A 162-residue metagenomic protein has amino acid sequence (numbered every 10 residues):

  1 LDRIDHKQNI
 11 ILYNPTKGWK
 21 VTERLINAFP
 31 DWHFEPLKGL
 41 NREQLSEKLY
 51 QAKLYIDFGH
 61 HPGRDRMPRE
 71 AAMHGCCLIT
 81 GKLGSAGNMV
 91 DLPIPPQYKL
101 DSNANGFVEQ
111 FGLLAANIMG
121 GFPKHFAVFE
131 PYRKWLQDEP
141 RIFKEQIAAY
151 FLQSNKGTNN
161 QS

Functional and structural regions predicted by a protein language model:
L1-D2, N9, Y13, N117 (+1 more regions): Carbohydrate transferase catalytic cores enriched for Leloir-type hexosyltransferases
L1-L45: Conserved catalytic-core segment of nucleotide-activated headgroup transferases in glycan assembly
K20-R24, D138, I142-Q146: Amphipathic alpha1 helix at the N-terminus of the CheY-like receiver
W32, L54-Y55, G87: Short, contiguous strand/loop micro-motifs
P36-G39, K53-R64: Glycine-rich anion-binding loop/nest that anchors nucleotide
R42-A52, M73: Short acidic alpha-helix that forms the nucleotide-activated donor recognition element in Leloir-type transferases
F58-H60, R66-Q137: Catalytic binding pocket for nucleotide-activated donors in carbohydrate/polymer assembly enzymes
A115-P123, I147-N159: Short, hydrophobic alpha-helical segments
